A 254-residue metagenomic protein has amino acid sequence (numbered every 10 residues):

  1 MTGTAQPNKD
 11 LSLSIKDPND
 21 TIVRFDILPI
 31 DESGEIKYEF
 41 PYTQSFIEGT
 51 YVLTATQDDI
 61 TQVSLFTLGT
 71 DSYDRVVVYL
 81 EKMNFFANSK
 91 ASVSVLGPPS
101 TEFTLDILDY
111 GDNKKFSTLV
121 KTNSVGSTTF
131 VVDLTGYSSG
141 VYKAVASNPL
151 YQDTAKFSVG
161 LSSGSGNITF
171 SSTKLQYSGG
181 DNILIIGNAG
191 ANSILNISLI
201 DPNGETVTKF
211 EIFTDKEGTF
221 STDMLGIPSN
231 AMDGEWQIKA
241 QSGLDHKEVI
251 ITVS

Functional and structural regions predicted by a protein language model:
M1-S254: Ser/Thr-rich low-complexity repeats and stalk/linker segments
